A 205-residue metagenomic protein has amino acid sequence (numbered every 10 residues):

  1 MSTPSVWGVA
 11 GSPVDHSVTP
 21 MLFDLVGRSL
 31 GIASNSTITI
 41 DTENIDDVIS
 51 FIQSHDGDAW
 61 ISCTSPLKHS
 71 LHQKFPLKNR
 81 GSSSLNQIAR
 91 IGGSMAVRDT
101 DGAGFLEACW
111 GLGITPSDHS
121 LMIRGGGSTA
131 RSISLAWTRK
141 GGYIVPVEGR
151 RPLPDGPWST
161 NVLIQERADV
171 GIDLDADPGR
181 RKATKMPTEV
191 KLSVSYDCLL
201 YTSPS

Functional and structural regions predicted by a protein language model:
S2-L112, L200: Phosphate/diphosphate ligand-binding glycine-rich loop within oxidoreductases
D118-T138: Glycine-rich adenosine-cofactor-binding loop
G142-G156: NAD(P)-binding Rossmann-fold cofactor-contacting core
G149, L153, L163-G179: Active-site rim beta-loop-alpha module in soluble metabolic enzymes
P178-L192: Rossmann-fold NAD(P) dinucleotide-binding segment
Y201-S205: Conserved small/polar residues in nucleotide/adenosyl-binding loops
